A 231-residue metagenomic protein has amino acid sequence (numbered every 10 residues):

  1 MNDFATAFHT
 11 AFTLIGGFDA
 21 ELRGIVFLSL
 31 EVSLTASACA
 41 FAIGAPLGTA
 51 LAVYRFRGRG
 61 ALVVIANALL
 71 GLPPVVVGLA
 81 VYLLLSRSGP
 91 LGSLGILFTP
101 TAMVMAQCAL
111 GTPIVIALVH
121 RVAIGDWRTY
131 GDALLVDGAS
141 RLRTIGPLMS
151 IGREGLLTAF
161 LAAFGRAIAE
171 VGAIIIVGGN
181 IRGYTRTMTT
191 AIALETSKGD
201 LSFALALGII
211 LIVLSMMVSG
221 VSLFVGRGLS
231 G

Functional and structural regions predicted by a protein language model:
M1-S37, Y54, L148, E195-S202: Periplasmic/extracellular loop-to-transmembrane helix junction in inner-membrane transport proteins
D3-T13, A20, V77-C108, G178-I181: Membrane-interfacial helix termini and adjacent extracytoplasmic/periplasmic loops of multi-pass transporters
I15-E21, I176-M216, G220: Interhelical loop and adjacent transmembrane-helix boundary motif in polytopic membrane transport permeases
F27-A36, L69, L142-E154, T158 (+1 more regions): Alpha-helical transmembrane segments of multi-pass membrane proteins
E31, R57-G60, P73, L97-T101 (+4 more regions): Residues that define the loop-to-transmembrane-helix transition and helix capping in multi-pass membrane transporters
T35-A66, I124-R128, R141, L148 (+1 more regions): Transmembrane-helix boundary motif in ABC transporter permease subunits
I43, A66-P74, I96-H120, S150-T158 (+3 more regions): Faces of alpha-helical transmembrane segments in polytopic inner-membrane proteins
I114-G138, L142-P147, L205-G231: C-terminal transmembrane helix and the adjacent membrane-cytosol boundary/short C-terminal tail of inner/organellar
